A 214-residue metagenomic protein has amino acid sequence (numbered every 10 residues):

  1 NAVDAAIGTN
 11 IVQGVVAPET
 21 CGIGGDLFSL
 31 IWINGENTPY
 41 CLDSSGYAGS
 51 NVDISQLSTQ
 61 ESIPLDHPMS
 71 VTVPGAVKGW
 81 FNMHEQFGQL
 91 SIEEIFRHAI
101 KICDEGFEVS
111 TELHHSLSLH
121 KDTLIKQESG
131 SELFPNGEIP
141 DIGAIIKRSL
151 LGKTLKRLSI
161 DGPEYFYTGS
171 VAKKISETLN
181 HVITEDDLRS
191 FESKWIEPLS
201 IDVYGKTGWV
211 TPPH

Functional and structural regions predicted by a protein language model:
V3-D161, F166-T168, A172-P212: Noncatalytic scaffold domains of N-terminal-nucleophile
